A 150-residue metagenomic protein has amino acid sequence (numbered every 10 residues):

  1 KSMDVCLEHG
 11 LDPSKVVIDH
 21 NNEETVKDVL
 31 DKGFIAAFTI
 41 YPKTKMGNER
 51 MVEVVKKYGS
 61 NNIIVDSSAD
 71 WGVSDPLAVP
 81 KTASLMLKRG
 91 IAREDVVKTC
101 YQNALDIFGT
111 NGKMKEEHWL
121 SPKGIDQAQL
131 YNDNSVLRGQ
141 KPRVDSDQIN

Functional and structural regions predicted by a protein language model:
K1, E23-T25, P42-M46, D70-S74: Short, small-residue-enriched loops and turns at beta-alpha junctions that line or gate enzyme active sites
K1-E24: Divalent metal-binding pocket/active-site signature
M3, V26-K27, M51-V52, A83: Generic hydrophobic/aromatic pocket-lining and core-packing "Φ" positions
C6-S14, L30-A37, G59-N62: Glycine-enriched alpha-helix->loop->beta-strand junction motifs that scaffold or abut catalytic
V17-D19, T39-N48: Active-site glycine- and acidic-residue-rich loops that bind and position anionic ligands or nucleotide-like cofactors
G47-K56: A short, acidic, amphipathic alpha-helical segment used as a generic capping/interface helix at domain edges
S60-L77: Short acidic/histidine-rich active-site segments
P80-N150: Mid-to-C-terminal alpha-helical segments outside catalytic/metal-binding sites
